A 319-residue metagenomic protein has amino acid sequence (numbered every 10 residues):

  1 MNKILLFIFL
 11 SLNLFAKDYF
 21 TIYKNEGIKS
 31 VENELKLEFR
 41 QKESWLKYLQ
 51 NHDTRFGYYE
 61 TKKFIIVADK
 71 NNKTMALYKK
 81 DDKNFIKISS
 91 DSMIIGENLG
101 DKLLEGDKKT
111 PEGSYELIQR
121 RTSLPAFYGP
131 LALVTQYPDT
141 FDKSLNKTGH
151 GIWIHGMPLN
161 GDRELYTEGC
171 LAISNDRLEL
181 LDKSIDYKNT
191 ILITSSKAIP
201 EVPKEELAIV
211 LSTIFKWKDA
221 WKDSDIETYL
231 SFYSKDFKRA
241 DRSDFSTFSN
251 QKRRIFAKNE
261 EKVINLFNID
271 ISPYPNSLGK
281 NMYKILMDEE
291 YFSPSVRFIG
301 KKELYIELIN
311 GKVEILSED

Functional and structural regions predicted by a protein language model:
I4-L12: Sec-dependent N-terminal signal peptides
A16-E112, E116-F127, A132-H150, M157-E168 (+1 more regions): N-terminal pre-domains immediately preceding structured catalytic cores
I173: A conserved hydrophobic position in a structured secondary element of the catalytic/binding core that shapes
